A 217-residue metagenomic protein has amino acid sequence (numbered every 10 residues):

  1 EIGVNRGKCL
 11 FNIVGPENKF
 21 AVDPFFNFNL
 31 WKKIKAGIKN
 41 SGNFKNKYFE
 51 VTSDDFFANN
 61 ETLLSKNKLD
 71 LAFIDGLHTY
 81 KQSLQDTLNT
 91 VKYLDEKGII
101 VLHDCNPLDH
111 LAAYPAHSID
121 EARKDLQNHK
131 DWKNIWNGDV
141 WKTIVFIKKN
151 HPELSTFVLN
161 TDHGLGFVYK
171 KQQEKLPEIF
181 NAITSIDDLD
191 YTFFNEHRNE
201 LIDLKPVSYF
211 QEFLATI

Functional and structural regions predicted by a protein language model:
E1-I217: S-adenosylmethionine/decaboxylated-SAM
